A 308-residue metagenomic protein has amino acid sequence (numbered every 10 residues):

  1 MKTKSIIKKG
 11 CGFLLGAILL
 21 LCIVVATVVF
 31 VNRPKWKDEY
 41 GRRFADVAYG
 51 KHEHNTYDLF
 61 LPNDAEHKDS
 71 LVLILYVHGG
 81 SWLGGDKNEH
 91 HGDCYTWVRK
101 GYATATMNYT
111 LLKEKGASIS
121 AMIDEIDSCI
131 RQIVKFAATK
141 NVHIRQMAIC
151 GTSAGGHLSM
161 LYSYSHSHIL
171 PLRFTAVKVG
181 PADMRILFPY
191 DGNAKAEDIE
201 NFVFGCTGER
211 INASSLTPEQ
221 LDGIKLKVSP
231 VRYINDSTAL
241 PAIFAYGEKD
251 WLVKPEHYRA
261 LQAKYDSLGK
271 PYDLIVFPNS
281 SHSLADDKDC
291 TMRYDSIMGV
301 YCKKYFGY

Functional and structural regions predicted by a protein language model:
V29-K68: N-terminal cap/lid segment of alpha/beta-hydrolase-fold proteins
P34, Y164-P218: Hydrolase active-site cap/lid region
A48, G85-C94, A105-Q146, K288-T291: Catalytic nucleophile-loop/oxyanion-hole region of alpha/beta-hydrolase and closely related hydrolase-like folds
D69-G80: Short beta-strand element of the alpha/beta-hydrolase
F174, S214-I243: The feature captures the conserved acid-bearing segment of alpha/beta-hydrolase catalytic domains
I243-Y246, D250: Short beta-strand/loop motif that positions the catalytic acidic residue of the alpha/beta-hydrolase fold
W251-A260: Conserved alpha/beta-hydrolase "acid-adjacent" motif
D289-Y308: Catalytic active-site module of serine/aspartate enzymes centered on a nucleophile-bearing elbow/loop
